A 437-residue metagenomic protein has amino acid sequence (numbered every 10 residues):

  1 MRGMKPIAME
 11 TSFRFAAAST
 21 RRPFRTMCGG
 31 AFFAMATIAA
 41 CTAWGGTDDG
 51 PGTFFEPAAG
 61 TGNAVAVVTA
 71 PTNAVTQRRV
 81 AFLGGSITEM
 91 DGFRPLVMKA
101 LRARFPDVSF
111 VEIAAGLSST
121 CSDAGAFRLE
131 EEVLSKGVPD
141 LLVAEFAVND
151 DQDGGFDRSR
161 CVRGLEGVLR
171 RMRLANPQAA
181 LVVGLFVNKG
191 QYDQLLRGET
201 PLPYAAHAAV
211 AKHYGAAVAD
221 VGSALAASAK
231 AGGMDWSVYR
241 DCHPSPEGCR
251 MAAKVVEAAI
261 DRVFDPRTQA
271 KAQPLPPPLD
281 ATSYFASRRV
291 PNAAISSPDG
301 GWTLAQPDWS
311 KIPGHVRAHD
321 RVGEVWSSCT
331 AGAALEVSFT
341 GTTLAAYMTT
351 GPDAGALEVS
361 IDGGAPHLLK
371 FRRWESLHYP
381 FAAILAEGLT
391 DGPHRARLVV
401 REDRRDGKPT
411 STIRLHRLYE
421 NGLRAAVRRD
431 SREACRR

Functional and structural regions predicted by a protein language model:
M1-L83, I87-P95, R102-F110, G137-D140 (+2 more regions): N-terminal secretory targeting modules
G52, K189-R289, A294, D299: Catalytic His-Asp segment of secreted/periplasmic serine-dependent ester chemistry enzymes
V65, R94, M98, G125-A126 (+5 more regions): Extracytoplasmic/secreted envelope proteins and their assembly/folding machinery, especially bacterial periplasmic
R79-L83, V111-G116, D140-F146, A180-L185 (+1 more regions): Structural recognition of the beta-strand scaffold that forms the well-ordered cores of secreted hydrolase catalytic
A81, F93-P95, A100, A124-V162: Oxyanion-hole/transition-state-stabilizing segment in secreted/luminal serine hydrolases and related acyltransferases
A81-T88, Q152-R158, Q194-R197, S237-P246: Second-shell loop/turn segments in exported
S86-E89, L117-S122, A147-D153, V187-Q191 (+2 more regions): Solvent-exposed loop/turn segments at secondary-structure junctions within structured extracellular/periplasmic domains
V148-N149, L169-Y204: Active-site segments of SGNH/GDSL-like serine hydrolases that catalyze O-acetyl group transfer/hydrolysis on lipids
